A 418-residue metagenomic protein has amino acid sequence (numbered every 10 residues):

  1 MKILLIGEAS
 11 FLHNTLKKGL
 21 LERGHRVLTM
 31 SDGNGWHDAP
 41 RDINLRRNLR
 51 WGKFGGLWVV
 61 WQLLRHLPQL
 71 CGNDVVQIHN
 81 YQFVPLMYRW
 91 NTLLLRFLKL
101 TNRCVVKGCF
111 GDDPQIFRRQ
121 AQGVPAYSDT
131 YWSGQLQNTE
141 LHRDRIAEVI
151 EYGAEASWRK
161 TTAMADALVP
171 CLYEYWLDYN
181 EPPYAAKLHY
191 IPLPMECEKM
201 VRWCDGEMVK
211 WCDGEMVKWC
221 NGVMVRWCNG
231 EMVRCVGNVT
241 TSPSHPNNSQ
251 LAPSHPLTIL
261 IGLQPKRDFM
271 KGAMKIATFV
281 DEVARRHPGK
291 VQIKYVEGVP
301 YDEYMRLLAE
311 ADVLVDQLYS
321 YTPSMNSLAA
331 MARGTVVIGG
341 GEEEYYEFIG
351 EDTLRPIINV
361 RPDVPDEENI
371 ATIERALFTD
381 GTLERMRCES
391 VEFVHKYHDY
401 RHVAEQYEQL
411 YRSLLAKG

Functional and structural regions predicted by a protein language model:
M1-I43, L100-C104, R159, A163-A167: N-terminal subdomain of nucleotide-sugar transferases
A39, R46, K107-Y152, K266 (+2 more regions): Acceptor-binding helix/loop patch of EC 2.4 sugar-transfer enzymes, predominantly nucleotide-sugar-dependent
F117, I146-L188: A short, active-site helix/loop in glycosyltransferases that binds the activated sugar's phosphate group
L177-P182, A186-W203, S254-V299: Conserved catalytic-core segment of nucleotide-activated headgroup transferases in glycan assembly
A309-T322, T335: Acidic donor-binding loop of glycosyltransferase active sites
V336-E343: Short hydrophobic beta-strand element within catalytic cores of glycosyltransferases and related nucleotide-activated
E347-I373: Change "using UDP/GDP/dTDP sugars" to "using nucleotide sugars
F378-R412: A charged, aromatic-enriched C-terminal amphipathic alpha-helix characteristic of glycosyltransferases across folds
